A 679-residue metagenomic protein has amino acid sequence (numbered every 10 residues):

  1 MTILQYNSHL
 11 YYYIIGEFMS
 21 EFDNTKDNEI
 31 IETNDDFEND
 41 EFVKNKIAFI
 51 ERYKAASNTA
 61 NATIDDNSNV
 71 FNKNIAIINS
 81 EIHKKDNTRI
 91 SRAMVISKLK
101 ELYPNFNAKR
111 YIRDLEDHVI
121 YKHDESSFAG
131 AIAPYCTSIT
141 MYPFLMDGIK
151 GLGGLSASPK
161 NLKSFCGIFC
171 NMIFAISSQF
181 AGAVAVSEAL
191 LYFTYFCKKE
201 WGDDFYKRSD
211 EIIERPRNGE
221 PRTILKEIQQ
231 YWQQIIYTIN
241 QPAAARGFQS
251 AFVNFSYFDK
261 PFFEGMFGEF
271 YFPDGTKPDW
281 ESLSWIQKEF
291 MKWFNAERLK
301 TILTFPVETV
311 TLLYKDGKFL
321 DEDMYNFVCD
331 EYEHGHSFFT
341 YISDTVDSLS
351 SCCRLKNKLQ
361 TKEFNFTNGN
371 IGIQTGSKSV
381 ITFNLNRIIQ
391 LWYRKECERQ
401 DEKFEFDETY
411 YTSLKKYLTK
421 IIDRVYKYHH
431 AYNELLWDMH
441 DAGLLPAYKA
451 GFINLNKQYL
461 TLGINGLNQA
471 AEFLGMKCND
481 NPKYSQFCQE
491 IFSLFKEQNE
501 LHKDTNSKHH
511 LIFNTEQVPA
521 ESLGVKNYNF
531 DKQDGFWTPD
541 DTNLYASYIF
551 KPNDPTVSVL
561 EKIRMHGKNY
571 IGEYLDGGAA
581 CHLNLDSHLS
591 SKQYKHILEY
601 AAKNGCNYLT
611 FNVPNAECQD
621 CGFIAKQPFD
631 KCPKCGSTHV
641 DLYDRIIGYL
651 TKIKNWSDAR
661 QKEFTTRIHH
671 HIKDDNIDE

Functional and structural regions predicted by a protein language model:
T2-I3, S8: N-terminal amphipathic/hydrophobic targeting modules at extreme N-termini, encompassing cleavable Sec/SRP-type signal
I3, I14-I15: Short hydrophobic transmembrane-like helices used for membrane targeting/insertion
F22, D27-N456, K477, N481-L642: Conserved catalytic cores of very large enzyme subunits
L191, L460-F473, S493, R645: Contiguous, well-ordered alpha-helical segments that form the cores/surfaces of helical PPI scaffolds
K226, F473, I668: Metallocofactor- and cofactor-centric catalytic cores in central/energy metabolism, strongly enriched
L455-N456, L460-G463, I653, Q661: Core of folded catalytic or high-affinity ligand/protein-binding domains in predominantly eukaryotic proteins
Q627-E679: Long insertion/accessory domains within large nucleic-acid-processing enzymes
